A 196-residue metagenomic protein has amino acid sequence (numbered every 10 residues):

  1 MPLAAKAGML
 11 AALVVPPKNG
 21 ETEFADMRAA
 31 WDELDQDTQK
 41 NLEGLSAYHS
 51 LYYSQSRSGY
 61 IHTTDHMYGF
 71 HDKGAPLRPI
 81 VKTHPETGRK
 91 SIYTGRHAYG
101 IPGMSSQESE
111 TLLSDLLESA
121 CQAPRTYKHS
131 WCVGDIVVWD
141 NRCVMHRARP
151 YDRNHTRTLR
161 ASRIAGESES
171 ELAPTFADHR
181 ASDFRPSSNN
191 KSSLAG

Functional and structural regions predicted by a protein language model:
M1-I136, R142-G196: Non-heme Fe(II) oxygenase catalytic core, chiefly the N-lobe of the double-stranded beta-helix
